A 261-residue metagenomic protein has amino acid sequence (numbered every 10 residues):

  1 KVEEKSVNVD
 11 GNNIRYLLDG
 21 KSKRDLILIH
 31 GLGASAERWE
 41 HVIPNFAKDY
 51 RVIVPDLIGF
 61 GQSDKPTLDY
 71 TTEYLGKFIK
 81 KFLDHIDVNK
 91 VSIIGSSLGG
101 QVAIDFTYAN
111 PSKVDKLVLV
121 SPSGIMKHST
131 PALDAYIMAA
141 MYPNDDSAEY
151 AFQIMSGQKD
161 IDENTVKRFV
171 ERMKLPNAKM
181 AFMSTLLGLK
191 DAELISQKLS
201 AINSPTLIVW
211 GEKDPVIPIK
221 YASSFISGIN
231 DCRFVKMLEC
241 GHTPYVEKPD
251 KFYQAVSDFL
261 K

Functional and structural regions predicted by a protein language model:
N12, L18-Q62: Conserved HGGG/HGGXW glycine-rich cap/lid loop of the alpha/beta-hydrolase fold
I14, K127-H128, D145-A201: Conserved alpha/beta-hydrolase catalytic His-Asp/Glu region
L17, V54-I94, Q254: Active-site loop/oxyanion-hole signature of alpha/beta-hydrolase fold enzymes
G95, G99, A103: Gly/Ala-rich beta-loop-alpha elbow adjacent to hydrolase catalytic centers
I104-A109, D115-N144: Flexible "cap/lid" loop of the alpha/beta hydrolase fold
I202, I208-W210, D214: Short beta-strand/loop motif that positions the catalytic acidic residue of the alpha/beta-hydrolase fold
P215-Y221: Conserved alpha/beta-hydrolase "acid-adjacent" motif
C232-K261: Catalytic active-site module of serine/aspartate enzymes centered on a nucleophile-bearing elbow/loop
